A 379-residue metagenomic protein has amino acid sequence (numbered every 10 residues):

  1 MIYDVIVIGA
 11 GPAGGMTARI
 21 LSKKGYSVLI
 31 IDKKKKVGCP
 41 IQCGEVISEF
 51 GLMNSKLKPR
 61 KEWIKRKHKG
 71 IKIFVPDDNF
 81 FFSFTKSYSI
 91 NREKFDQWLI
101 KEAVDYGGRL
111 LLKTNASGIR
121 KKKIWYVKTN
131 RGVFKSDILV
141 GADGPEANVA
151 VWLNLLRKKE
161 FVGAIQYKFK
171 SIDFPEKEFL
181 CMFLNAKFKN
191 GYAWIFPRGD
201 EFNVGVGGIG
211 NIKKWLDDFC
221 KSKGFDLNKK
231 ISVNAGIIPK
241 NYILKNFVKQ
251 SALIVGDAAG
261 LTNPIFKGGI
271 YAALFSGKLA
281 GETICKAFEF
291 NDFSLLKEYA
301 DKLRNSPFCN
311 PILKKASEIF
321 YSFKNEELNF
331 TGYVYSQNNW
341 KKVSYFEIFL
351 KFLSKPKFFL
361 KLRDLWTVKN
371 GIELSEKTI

Functional and structural regions predicted by a protein language model:
M1-G11: Beta1/beta-strand and adjacent pyrophosphate-binding region of the FAD-binding site in flavoprotein oxidoreductases
I6, S22-I41: Glycine-rich FAD pyrophosphate-binding loop
G14-G15: N-terminal Rossmann-fold NAD(P) dinucleotide-binding loop
V37-K72: N-terminal FAD cofactor-binding segment of flavoenzymes
F82-E102, G208-W215: Short beta-strand to alpha-helix junction loop
E102-K229, G260: Predominantly flavin-linked oxidoreductase catalytic cores and closely associated redox partners
A116-G118, V133, G210-I284, E298: FAD/FMN-dependent oxidoreductases across multiple families
C285-I379: C-terminal helical "tail/cap" subdomain of flavin- and related membrane-associated enzymes
